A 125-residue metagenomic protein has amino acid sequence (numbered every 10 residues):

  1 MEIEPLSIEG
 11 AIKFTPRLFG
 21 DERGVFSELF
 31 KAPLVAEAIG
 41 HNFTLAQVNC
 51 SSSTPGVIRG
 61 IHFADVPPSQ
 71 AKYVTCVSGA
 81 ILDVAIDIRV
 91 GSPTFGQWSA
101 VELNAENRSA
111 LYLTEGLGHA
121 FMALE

Functional and structural regions predicted by a protein language model:
M1-E106: Non-catalytic, conserved peripheral segments adjacent to functional cores
L103-E125: Conserved metal-binding segment of the jelly-roll/cupin
